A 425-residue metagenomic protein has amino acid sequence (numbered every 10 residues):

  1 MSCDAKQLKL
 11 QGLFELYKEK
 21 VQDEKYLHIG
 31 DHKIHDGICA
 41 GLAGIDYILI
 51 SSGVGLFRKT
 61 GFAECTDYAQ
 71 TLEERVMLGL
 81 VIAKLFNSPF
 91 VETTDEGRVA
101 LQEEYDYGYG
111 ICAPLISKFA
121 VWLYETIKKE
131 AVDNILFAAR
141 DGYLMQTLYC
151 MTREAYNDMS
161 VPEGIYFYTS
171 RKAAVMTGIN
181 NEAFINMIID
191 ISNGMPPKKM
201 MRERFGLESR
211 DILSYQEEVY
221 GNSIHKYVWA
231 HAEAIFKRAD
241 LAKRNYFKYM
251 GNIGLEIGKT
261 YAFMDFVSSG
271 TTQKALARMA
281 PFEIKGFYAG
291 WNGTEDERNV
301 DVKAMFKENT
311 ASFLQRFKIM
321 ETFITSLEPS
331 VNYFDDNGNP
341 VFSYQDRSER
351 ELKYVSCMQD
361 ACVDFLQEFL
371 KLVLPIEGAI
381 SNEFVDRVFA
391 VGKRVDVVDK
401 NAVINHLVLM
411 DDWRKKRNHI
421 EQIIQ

Functional and structural regions predicted by a protein language model:
M1-C3, L136-F137: Substrate-recognition element of Asp-dependent hydrolases with the DxDx(T/V) motif
L10-H35, Y261: Conserved Lys-Pro-Asp/Glu-containing loop-to-beta segment of HAD-superfamily phosphomonoesterases, centered on
I29, I34-E64, I284: Acidic, Mg2+-coordinating phosphoryl-transfer loop and its flanking beta/alpha structural elements, shared across
V54, D158-T177: Conserved beta-strand -> loop -> alpha-helix junction used to position metal-binding or nucleic-acid-contacting
L56-Y68, M187-R202: Conserved phosphoryl-transfer catalytic core
K84-L115, M176-M187, K198-Q425: Long, contiguous domain-sized segments
W122-E125: Conserved helicase/translocase motor-coupling segment
V132-A139, T260-M264: Short glycine-rich phosphate-binding loop at a beta-alpha junction
